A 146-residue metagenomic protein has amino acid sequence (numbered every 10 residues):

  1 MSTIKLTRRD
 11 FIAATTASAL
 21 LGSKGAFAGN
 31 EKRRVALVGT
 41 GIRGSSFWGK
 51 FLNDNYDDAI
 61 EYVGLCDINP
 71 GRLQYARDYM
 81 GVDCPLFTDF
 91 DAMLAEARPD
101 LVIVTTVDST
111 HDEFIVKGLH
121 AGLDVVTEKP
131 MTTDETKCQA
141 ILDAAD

Functional and structural regions predicted by a protein language model:
S2-S18: N-terminal secretory signal peptides and thylakoid transit peptides that target proteins across membranes
A14-G81: N-terminal Rossmann-like dinucleotide-binding module
T15, T105-T106: Glycine-rich, N-terminal phosphate-binding loop of Rossmann-like dinucleotide-binding domains
S46, G71, Y75, D89 (+3 more regions): Extracytoplasmic/secreted proteins, especially bacterial periplasmic and envelope-associated proteins
V82-C84, L123: Short glycine/serine/threonine/alanine-rich loop segments
P85-P99: A structured beta-alpha segment of the ubiquitous adenosine-cofactor-binding alpha/beta core
E96, L101, V107, D112-D146: Beta-strand-loop-alpha-helix segment that lines the small-molecule cofactor/substrate pocket of alpha/beta enzymes
